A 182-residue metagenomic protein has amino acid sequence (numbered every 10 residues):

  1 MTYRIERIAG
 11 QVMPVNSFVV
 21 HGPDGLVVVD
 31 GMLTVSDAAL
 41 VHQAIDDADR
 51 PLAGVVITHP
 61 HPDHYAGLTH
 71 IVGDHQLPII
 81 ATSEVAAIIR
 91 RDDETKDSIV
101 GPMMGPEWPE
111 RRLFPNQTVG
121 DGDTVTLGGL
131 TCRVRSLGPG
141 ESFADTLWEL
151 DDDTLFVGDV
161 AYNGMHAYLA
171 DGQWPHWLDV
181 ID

Functional and structural regions predicted by a protein language model:
M1-D47, T146-D159: Conserved beta-strand hairpin/beta-sheet module of binuclear metal-dependent hydrolase folds, prominently
M1-I5, P102-E107, T126-V134: Short Pro/Gly-enriched beta-strand edge/turn motifs at strand-loop
I8-G10, P109-E110, F114-N116, S136-P139: Short Gly/Pro-enriched turn/cap motifs at secondary-structure boundaries
V20, G122-G128: Short acidic-hydrophobic surface loop/beta-edge motif
L26, L33-V35, T131, G138-D182: Metallo-beta-lactamase
V27-D30, G54-I57, R133-V134: Short catalytic-loop micro-motif centered on adjacent basic/acidic residues
Q43-T124: Active-site HxH/HxHxD metal-binding segment of metal-dependent hydrolases
